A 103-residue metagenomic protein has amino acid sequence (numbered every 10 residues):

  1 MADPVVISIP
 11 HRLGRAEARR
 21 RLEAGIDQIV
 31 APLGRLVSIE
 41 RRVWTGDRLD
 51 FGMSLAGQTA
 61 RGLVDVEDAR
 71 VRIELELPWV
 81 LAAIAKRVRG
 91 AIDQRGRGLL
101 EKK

Functional and structural regions predicted by a protein language model:
M1-R21, V30-L33, I39-E40: Terminal, regulation- and interaction-focused segments at domain boundaries
L13-G14, W79-L81: A generic structural motif
R19, L81-K103: A conserved amphipathic terminal alpha-helix motif
Q28-A60: Ser/Thr-rich, low-complexity intrinsically disordered terminal regions
R48, R70-R72: Structural motif
G52, L63, E74-E76: Beta-strand residues in well-ordered beta-sheet regions across diverse protein folds
T59-A69: A short, structured beta-strand/loop element
E67, L75-V80: Amphipathic, hydrophobic secondary-structure cores in small proteins
